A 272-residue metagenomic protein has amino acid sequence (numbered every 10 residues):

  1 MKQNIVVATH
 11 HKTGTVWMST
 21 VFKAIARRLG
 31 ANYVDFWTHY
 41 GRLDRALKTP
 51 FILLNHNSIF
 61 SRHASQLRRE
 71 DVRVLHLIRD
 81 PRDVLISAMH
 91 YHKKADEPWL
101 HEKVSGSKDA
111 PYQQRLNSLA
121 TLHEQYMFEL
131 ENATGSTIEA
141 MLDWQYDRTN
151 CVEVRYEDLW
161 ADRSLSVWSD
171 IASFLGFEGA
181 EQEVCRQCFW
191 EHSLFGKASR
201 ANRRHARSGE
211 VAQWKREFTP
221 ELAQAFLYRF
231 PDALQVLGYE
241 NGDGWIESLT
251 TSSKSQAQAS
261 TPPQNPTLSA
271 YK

Functional and structural regions predicted by a protein language model:
M1-V154, E221, A225, R229 (+3 more regions): PAPS-dependent sulfotransferase catalytic domain
A31-L47, Y146-P220, Q224, Y228 (+2 more regions): The conserved 3'-phosphoadenosine-5'-phosphosulfate
